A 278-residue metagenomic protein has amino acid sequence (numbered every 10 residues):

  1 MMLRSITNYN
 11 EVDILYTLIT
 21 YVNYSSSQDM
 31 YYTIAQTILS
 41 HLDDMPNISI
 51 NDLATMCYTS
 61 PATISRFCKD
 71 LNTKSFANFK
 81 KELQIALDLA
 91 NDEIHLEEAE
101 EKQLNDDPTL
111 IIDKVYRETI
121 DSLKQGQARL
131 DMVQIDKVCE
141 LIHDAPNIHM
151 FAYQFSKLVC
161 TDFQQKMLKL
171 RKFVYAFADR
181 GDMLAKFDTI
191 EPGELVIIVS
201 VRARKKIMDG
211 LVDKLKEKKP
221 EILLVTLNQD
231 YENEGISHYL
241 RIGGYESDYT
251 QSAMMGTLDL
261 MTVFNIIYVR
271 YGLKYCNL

Functional and structural regions predicted by a protein language model:
M1-N47, N51: Extreme N-terminal segment that seeds HTH/winged-HTH DNA-binding domains in transcriptional regulators
D13-L15, S27-M30, D43-N47, T55-Y58 (+1 more regions): HTH-adjacent hinge/linker in prokaryotic transcriptional regulators
T33, T37, R66, S122 (+5 more regions): Alpha-helical scaffold segments in soluble metabolic enzymes
L39, D43-D44, I85-D92, A128 (+3 more regions): Generic secondary-structure signature for well-ordered alpha-helical cores
V133-A145: Glycine-rich phosphate/diphosphate-binding loops that line cofactor/substrate pockets in enzymes
H143-T262, I266-C276: Glycine-rich phosphate-binding loops that contact phosphosugars or nucleotide phosphates
